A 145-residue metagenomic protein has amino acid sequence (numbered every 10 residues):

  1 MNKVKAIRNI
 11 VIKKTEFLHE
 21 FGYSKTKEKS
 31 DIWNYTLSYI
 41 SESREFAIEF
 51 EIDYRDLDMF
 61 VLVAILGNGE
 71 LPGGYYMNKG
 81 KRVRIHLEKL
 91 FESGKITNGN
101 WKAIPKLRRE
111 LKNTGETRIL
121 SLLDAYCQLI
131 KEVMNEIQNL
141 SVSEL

Functional and structural regions predicted by a protein language model:
M1-K14, K25-L145: Intrinsically disordered, low-complexity regulatory regions enriched in serine/threonine/proline and acidic residues
